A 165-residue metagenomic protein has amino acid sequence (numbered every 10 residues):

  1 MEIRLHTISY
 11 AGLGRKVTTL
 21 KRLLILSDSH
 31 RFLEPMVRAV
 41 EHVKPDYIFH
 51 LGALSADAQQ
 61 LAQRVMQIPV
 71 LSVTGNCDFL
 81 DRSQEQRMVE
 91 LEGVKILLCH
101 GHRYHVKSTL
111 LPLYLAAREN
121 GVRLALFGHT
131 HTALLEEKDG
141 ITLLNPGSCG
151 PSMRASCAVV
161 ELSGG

Functional and structural regions predicted by a protein language model:
E2-L5, Y10-K21, P35, H42 (+4 more regions): Binuclear metal-dependent phosphoesterase catalytic core
T7-Y10, R15, K21-L91: Core catalytic region of metal-dependent phosphoesterases/phosphodiesterases, especially metallo-beta-lactamase-like
R22-D28, K95-H102, T142-G147: Active-site-proximal beta-strand elements of phosphoester/diester hydrolases
H30-E34, S55-Q59, C77-R82, Y104-T109 (+2 more regions): Active-site environment of divalent metal-dependent phosphoester hydrolases
D46-Y47, I96, L124: Short, Asp-centered acidic motifs that coordinate Mg2+ and/or phosphate in catalytic or ligand-binding sites
Q63-L71, L135-C149: Short acidic, glycine/proline-enriched helix-loop-strand junctions
L71, C77, S83-C99, H105-N120: Glycine/small-residue-rich loop that forms an oxyanion/phosphate-binding "nest" at active or ligand-binding sites
Q86-R87, A133, A158: Residue-level detector of beta-strand structural context in well-folded domains
